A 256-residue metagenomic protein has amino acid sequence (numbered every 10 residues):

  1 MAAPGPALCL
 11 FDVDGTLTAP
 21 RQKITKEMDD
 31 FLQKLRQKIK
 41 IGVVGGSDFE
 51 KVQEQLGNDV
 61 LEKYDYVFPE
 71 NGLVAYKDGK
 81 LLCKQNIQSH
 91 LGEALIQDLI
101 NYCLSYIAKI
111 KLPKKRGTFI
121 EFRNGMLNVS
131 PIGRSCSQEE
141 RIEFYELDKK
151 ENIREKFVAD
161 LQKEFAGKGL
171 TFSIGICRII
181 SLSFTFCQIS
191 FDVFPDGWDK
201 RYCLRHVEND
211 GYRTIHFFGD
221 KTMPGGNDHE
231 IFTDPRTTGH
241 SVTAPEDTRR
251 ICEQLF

Functional and structural regions predicted by a protein language model:
A2-L8, I24-T25, F194-F256: Mg2+-dependent phosphoryl-transfer enzymes with acidic/Ser/Thr/Gly-rich catalytic loops
G5-A7, I39, K63, K168-L170 (+1 more regions): Short coil/turn segments at beta-strand junctions that form active-site/ligand-binding loops
A7-L10, E27-I39, E164, D210 (+1 more regions): A short, Lys/Arg-enriched amphipathic alpha-helix followed by its capping loop at the start of a domain
F11-D14, E70-G72, D78, R123 (+1 more regions): Short loop/turn segments at strand-loop or loop-helix junctions that form parts of catalytic or ligand-binding pockets
Q22-F119: Active-site phosphate-binding/coordination module
G45, V67, V129, L204 (+1 more regions): Terminal peptide-recognition signature
P113-H216: Conserved acidic, metal-coordinating active-site core of Asp-based, Mg2+-dependent phosphoryl-transfer enzymes
